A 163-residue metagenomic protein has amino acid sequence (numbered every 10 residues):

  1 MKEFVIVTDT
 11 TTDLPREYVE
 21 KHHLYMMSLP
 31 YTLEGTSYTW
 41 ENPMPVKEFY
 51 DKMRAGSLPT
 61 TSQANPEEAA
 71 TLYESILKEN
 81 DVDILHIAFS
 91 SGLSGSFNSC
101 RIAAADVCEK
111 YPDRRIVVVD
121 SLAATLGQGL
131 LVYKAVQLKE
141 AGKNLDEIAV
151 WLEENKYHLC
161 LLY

Functional and structural regions predicted by a protein language model:
K2-E3, K21-L24, Y111-R115: A short helix-to-beta-strand connector/capping loop
V5-A70: N-terminal glycine-rich anion-binding loop in soluble enzyme alpha/beta folds
T8, A88-S90, V119-D120: Short beta-strand segments
M26, H86, I116-V118: Conserved beta-strand scaffold positions in the cores of enzyme catalytic domains, especially in NTP/NDP-utilizing
E68-F97, A104: N-terminal glycine-rich phosphate/adenylate-binding segment common to multiple enzyme folds
L93-C160: Active-site histidine-anchored catalytic micro-motif
Y163: Conserved small/polar residues in nucleotide/adenosyl-binding loops
